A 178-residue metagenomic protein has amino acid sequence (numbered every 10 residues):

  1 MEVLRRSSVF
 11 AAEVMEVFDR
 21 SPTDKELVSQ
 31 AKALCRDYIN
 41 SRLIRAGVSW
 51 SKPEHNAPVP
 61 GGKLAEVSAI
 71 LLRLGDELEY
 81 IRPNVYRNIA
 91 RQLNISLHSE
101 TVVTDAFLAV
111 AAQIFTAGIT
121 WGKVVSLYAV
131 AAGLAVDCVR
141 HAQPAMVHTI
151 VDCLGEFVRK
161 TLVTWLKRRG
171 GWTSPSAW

Functional and structural regions predicted by a protein language model:
M1-S96, T164-W178: Terminal intrinsically disordered, low-complexity, charge-rich regions
G61-L64, L97, I114-W121: Short, charged/polar micro-motifs that form catalytic or ligand-binding hotspots
E77-N84, H98-L108, K123-A129: Helix-boundary capping/turn motifs
L108-W178: Alpha-helical bundle/repeat cores within regulatory domains of eukaryotic proteins
